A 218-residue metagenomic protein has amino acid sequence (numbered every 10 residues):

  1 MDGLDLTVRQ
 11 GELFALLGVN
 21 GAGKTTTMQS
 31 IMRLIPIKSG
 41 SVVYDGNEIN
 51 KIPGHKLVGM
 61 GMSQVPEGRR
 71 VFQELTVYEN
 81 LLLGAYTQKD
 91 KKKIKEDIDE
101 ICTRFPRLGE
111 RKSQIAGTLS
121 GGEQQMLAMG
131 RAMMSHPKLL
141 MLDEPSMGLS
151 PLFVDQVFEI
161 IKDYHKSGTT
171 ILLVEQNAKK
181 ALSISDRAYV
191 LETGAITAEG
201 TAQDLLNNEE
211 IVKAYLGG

Functional and structural regions predicted by a protein language model:
D2-G218: Glycine-rich phosphate-binding loops of nucleotide-dependent enzymes
